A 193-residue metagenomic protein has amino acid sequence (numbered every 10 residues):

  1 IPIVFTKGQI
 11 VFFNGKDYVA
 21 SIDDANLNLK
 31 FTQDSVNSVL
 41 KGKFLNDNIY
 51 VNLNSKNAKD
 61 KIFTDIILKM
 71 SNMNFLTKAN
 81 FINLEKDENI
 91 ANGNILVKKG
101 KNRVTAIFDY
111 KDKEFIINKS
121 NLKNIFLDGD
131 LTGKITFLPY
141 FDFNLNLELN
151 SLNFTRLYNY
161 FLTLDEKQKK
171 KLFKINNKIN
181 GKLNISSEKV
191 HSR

Functional and structural regions predicted by a protein language model:
I1-V39, N54-I116, K123-R193: Membrane-proximal interfacial segments on either side of biological membranes
